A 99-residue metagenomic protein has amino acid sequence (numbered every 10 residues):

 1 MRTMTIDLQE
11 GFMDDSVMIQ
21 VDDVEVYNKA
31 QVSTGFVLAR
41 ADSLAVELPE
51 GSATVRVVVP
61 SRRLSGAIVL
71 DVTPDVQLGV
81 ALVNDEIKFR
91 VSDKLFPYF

Functional and structural regions predicted by a protein language model:
M1-F99: Terminal leader/tail segments of proteins
